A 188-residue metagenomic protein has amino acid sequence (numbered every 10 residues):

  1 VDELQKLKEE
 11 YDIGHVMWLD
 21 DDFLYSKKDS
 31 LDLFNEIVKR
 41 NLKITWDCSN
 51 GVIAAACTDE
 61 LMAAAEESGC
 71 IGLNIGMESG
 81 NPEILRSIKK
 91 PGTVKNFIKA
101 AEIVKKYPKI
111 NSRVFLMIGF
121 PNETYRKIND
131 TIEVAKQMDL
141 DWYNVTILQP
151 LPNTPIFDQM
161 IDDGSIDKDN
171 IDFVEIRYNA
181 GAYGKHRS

Functional and structural regions predicted by a protein language model:
V1-I118, E133: Radical SAM [4Fe-4S] cluster-binding motif and immediate context
D21, E123, L148: Conserved aromatic-histidine-acidic binding/catalytic patches
Y25-K27, P82, T124, P152-P155: Short catalytic/ligand-binding loop motif for oxyanion handling, primarily in non-cytosolic enzymes, centered on
A54, G119-F120, Q149-P152: Short, catalytically relevant binding-site loops at active-site mouths
A54-A56, N122-I128: Active-site glycine- and acidic-residue-rich loops that bind and position anionic ligands or nucleotide-like cofactors
N111, R126-S188: C-terminal accessory regions of radical SAM enzymes
